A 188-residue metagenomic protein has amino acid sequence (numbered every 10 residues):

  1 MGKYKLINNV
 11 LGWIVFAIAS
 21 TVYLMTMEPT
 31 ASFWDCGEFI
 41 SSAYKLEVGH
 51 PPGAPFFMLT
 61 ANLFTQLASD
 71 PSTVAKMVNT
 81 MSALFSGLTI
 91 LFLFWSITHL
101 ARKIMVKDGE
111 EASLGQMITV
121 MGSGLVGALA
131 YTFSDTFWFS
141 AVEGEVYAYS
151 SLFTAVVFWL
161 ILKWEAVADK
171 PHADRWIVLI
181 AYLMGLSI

Functional and structural regions predicted by a protein language model:
K5-F33, Y131-F133, I188: Transmembrane signal-anchor helices characteristic of membrane glycosylation enzymes that use polyprenol
N9-V10, L93-F133, K170-H172: Transmembrane-helix signature of polytopic, membrane-embedded enzymes that assemble or transfer cell-envelope glycans
W13, T80-A112, V156-K163: Transmembrane-helix motifs of polytopic, lipid-linked glycan transferases
V22, M27, A61, T65 (+4 more regions): Membrane-water interface at transmembrane helix exits
S42-K45, G127-L129, W176-I188: Membrane-interface alpha helices of multi-pass inner-membrane proteins
H50-K76, T80-L84, L91, S187: Short hydrophobic/aromatic helix or loop-helix immediately within or flanking a transmembrane segment in polytopic
T80-F85, V126-L129, F133-V156: Multi-pass, polyprenyl lipid-linked donor-dependent membrane glycosyltransferases
L114, I118, V157-I177, M184: Membrane-interface transmembrane helices that cradle and orient dolichyl/undecaprenyl
